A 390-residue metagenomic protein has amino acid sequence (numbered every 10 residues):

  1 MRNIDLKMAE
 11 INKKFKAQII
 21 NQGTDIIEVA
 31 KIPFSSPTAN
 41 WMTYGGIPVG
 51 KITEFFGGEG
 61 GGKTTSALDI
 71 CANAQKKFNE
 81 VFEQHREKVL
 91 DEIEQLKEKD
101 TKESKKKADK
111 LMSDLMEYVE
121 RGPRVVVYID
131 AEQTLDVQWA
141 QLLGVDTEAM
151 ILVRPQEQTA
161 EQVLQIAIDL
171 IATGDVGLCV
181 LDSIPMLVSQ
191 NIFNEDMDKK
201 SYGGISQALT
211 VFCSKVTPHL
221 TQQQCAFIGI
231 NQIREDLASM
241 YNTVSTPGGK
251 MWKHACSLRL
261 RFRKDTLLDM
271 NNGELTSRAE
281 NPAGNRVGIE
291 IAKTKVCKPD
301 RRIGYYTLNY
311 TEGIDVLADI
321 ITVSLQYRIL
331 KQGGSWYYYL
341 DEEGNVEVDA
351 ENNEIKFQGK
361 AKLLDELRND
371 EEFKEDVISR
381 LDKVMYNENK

Functional and structural regions predicted by a protein language model:
M1-N21, K88-V119, L267-K390: C-terminal regions of RecA-like/P-loop NTPase motor modules
R2-A149, A172, F357: The Walker A/P-loop phosphate-binding site
I52-E54, V125, G177-V180, A226: Residue-level preference for the first positions of well-ordered beta-strands
L115-M116, P155-C225: Phosphate-binding/switch loop-helix module in NTP-utilizing enzymes
R121, L143-M150, E195-G204, V244-G249: A short alpha->loop->secondary-structure connector
T134, M186, E235: Residues immediately C-terminal
L170, Y202-Y327: Phosphate-binding/switch region of NTP-binding enzymes
I192, E235-S239, G333-W336, E351: N-terminal cationic and glycine-rich segments that engage phosphates or anionic surfaces
